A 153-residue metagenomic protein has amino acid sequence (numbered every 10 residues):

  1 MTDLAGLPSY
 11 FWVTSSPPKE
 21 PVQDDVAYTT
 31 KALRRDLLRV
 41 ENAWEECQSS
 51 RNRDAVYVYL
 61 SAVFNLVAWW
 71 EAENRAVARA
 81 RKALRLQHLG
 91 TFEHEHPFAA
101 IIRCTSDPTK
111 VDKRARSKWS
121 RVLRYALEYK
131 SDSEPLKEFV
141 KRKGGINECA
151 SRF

Functional and structural regions predicted by a protein language model:
M1-V56: Short, charged, low-complexity amphipathic alpha-helix
E41-G144: Short, Lys/Arg-enriched phosphate-binding patches
